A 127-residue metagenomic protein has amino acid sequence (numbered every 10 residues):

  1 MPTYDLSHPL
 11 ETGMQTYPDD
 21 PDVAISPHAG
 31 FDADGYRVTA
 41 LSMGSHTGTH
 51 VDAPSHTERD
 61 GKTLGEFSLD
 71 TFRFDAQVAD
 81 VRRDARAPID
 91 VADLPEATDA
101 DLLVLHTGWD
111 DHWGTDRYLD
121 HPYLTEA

Functional and structural regions predicted by a protein language model:
M1-A127: Active-/binding-site microenvironments in catalytic and ligand-binding cores
